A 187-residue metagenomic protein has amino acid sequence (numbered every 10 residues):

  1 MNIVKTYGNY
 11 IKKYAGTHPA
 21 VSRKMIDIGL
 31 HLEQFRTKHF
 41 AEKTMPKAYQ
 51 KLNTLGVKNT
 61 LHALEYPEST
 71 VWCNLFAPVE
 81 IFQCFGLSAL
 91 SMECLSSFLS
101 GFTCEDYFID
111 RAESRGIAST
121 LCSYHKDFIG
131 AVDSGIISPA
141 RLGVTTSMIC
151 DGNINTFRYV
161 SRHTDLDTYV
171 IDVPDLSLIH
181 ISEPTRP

Functional and structural regions predicted by a protein language model:
M1-K58: N-terminal leader/transition segments
T17-H18, C122, R186: Helix N-terminus capping/helix-initiation residues
Y49-T120, I129-D133: An N-terminal, globular interaction/scaffold subdomain
F76, F98-D175: Active-site and donor-binding regions of nucleotide-sugar-utilizing enzymes
S177-P187: Residue-level detector of conserved catalytic or cofactor/ligand-binding positions in enzyme active sites
